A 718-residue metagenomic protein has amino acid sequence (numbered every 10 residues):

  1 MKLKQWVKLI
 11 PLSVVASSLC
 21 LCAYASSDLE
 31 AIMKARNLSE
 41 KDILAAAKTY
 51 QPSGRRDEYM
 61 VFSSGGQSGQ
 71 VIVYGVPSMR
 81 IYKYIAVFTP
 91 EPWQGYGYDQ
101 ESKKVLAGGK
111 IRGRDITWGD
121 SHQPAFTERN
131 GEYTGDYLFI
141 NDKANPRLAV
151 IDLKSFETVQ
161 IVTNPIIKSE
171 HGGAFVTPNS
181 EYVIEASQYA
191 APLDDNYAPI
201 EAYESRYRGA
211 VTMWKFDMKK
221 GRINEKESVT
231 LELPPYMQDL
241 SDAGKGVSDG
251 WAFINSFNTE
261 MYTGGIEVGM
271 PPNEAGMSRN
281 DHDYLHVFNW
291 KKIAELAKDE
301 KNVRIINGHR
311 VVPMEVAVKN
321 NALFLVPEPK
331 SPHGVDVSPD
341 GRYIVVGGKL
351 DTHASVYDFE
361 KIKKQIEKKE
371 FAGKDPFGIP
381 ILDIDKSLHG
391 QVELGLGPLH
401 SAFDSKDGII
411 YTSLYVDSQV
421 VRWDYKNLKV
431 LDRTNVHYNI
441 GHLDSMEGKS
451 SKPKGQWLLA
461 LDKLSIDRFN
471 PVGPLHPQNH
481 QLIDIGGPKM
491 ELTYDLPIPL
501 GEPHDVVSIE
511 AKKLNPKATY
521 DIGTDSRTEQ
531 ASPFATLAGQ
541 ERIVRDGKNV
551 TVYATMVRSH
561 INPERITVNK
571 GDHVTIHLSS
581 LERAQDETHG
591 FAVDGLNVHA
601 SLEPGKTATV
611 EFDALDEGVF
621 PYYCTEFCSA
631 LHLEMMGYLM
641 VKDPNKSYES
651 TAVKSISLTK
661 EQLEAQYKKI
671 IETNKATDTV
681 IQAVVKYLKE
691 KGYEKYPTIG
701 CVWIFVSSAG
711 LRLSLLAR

Functional and structural regions predicted by a protein language model:
K2-P11: Bacterial N-terminal signal peptides that target proteins for export
P11-C20: Bacterial N-terminal signal peptides
A23-R542, D586, A665, K686-K691: Predominantly soluble domains enriched in secretory-pathway, periplasmic, or organellar proteins
L138, K669-E694: C-terminal capping alpha-helices of c-type cytochrome domains
Q160-I161, H577-T607, A630-G637: Histidine- and aromatic-enriched segments that form or immediately flank copper-ligand environments
D521-Y553, K646-I670, Y693: Extracytoplasmic entry segments of secretory-pathway proteins
G539-Q540, L602-Q662, I681, E690-K691: Extracellular/periplasmic metallocenter environments
I543-H573: N-terminal edge beta-strand
